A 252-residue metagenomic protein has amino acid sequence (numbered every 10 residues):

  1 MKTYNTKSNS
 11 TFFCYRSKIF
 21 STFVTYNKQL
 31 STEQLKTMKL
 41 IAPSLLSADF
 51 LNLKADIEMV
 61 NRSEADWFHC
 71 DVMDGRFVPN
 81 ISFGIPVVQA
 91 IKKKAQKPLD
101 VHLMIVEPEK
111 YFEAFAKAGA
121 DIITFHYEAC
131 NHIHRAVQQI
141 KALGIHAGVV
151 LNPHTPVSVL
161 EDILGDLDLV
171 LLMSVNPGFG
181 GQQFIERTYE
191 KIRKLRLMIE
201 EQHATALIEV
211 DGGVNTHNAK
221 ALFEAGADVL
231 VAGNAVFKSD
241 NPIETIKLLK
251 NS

Functional and structural regions predicted by a protein language model:
K18, T22-Y26, T32: Short, positively charged and aromatic/hydrophobic N-terminal segments
L35-A118, I122-T124, E128-H132, A147 (+9 more regions): Conserved N-terminal beta1-alpha1 strand-loop-helix module at the mouth
V150-H154: Short gly/ser/thr-rich secondary-structure transition/capping motifs
V210-G213, V231-N234: Glycine-rich beta-strand-to-loop/alpha-helix junction loops that act as flexible
G213-A225: Acidic, divalent-metal-coordinating active-site segment for phosphoryl/phosphodiester hydrolysis, typified by short
